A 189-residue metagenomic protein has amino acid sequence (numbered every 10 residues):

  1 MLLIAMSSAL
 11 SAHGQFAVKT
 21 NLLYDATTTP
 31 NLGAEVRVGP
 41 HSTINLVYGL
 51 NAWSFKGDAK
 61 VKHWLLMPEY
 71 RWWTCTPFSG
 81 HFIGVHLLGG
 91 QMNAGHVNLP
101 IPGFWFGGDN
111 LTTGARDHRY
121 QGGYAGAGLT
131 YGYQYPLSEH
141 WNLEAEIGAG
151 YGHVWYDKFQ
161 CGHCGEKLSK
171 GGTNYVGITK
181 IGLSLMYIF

Functional and structural regions predicted by a protein language model:
M1-Q15, F189: Cleavable N-terminal export/targeting peptides
A12-G14, T28, P77-S79: Short loop/turn segments at connectors of secondary-structure elements within structured domains
F16-P30: Short N-terminal segments immediately surrounding and downstream of signal-peptide cleavage
L22-Y24, Y48, I147: A mature extracytoplasmic/lumenal domain signature
L32-A34: A short acidic, amphipathic alpha-helical/loop segment
V36-A145, G182-Y187: Gram-negative (and chloroplast) outer-membrane scaffold detector with strong preference for beta-barrel transmembrane
S138-F189: Predominantly the C-terminal beta-signal and adjacent terminal strand-loop region of outer-membrane beta-barrel
